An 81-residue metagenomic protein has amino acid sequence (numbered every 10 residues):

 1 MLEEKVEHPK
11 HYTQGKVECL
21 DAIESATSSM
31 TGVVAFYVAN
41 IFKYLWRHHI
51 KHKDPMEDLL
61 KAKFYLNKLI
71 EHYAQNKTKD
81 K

Functional and structural regions predicted by a protein language model:
M1-K81: Intrinsically disordered, low-complexity regulatory regions that flank transcription factor DNA-binding cores
